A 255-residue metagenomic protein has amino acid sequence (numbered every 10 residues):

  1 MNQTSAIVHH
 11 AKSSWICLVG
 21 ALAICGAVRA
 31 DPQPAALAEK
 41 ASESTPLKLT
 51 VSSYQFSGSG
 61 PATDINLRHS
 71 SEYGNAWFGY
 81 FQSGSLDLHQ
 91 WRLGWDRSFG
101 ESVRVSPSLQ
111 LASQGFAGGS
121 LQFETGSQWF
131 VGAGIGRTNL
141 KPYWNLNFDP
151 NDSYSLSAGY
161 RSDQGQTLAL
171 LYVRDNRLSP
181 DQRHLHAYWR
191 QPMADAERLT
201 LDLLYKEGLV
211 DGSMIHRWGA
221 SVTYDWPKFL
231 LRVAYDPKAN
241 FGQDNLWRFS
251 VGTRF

Functional and structural regions predicted by a protein language model:
M1-S44, R254-F255: Cleavable N-terminal export/targeting peptides
S5-I7, C17-G20, R161-Q164, L168 (+1 more regions): A generic hydrophobic-segment detector
H9, S13-V19, I24-A30, G58 (+4 more regions): Hydrophobic transmembrane signal anchors and adjacent membrane-proximal interface regions, especially in viral
V28-Q90, V251: Outer-membrane beta-barrel initiation region
L47-Q55, G74-G84, W91-W95, S102-S113 (+5 more regions): Transmembrane beta-strand segments that form the barrel wall of outer-membrane beta-barrel proteins
F56-S59, S85-D87, L111, L146-P150 (+3 more regions): Replace "Gram-negative outer membrane beta-barrel proteins" with "bacterial and organellar outer membrane beta-barrel
T63-E72, H89-P107, A117-A133, D152-D163 (+4 more regions): Feature captures outer-membrane beta-barrel proteins of Gram-negative bacteria and organelles
T138-N145, P150-L168: Eukaryote-skewed repeat-based solenoidal scaffolds used as protein-protein interaction platforms, primarily
